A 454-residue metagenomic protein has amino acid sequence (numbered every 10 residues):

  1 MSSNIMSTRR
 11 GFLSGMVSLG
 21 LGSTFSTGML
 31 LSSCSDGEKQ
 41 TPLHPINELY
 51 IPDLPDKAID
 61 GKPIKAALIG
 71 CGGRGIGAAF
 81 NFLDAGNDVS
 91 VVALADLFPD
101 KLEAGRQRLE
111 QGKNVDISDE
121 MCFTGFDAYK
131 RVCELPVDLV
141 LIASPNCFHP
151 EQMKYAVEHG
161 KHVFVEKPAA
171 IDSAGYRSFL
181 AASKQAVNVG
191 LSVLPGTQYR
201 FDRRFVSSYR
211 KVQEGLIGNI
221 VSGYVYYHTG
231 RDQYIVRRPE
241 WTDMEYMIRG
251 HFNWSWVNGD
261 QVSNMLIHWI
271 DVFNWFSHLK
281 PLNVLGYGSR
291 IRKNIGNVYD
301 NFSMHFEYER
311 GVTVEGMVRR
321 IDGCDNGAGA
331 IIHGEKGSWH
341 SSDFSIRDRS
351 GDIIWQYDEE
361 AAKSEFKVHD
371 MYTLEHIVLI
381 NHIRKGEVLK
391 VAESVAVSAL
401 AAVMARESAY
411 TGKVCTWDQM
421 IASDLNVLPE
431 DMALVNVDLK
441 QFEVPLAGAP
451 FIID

Functional and structural regions predicted by a protein language model:
S2-G20: N-terminal secretory signal peptides and thylakoid transit peptides that target proteins across membranes
M16-L19, T24, E38, I46-L49 (+6 more regions): C-terminal helical cap and adjacent loop that interface with cofactors, partners, or active-site loops
G28, D36-K113: N-terminal Rossmann-like dinucleotide-binding module
G70, V187-P195, Y199-G296, M304 (+4 more regions): Predominantly a Rossmann-like dinucleotide-binding segment in NAD(P)-dependent oxidoreductases
N114-I142: A structured beta-alpha segment of the ubiquitous adenosine-cofactor-binding alpha/beta core
P150-F201, G215: Beta-strand-loop-alpha-helix segment that lines the small-molecule cofactor/substrate pocket of alpha/beta enzymes
P195-T197, W256-S263, G288-K293, V318-R319 (+2 more regions): Active-site rim elements
